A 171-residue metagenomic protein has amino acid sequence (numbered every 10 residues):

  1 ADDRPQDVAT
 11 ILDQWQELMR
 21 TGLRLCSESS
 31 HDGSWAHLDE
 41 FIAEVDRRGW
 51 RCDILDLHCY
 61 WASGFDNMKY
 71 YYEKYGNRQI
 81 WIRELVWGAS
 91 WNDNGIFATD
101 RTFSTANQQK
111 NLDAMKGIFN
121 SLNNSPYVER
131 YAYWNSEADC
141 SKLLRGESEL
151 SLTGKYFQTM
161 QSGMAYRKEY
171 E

Functional and structural regions predicted by a protein language model:
A1-V8, C26-G33, G49-W61, I80-G88 (+1 more regions): Active-site groove signature of glycoside hydrolases
D3-T10, T102-A114, S148-L152: Alpha-helix N-cap and loop-to-helix initiation/capping positions
V8-S27, K74-N77, I118, S125: Active-site neighborhood of glycoside hydrolase catalytic domains
I11, G33-G49, G64-Y75: Distinct, well-ordered alpha-helical segments
D13-Q14, E40, Y70, D113-I118 (+2 more regions): Alpha-helical elements of Rossmann-like donor-binding domains used by nucleotide-donor carbohydrate transfer enzymes
Q14-W15, M19, C26-E44, I54: Active-site cradle of extracellular carbohydrate-active enzymes
L57-A98, N120-E129: Glycoside hydrolase catalytic-domain groove-lining segments
N92-R101, S121-E171: Aromatic-rich peripheral "rim/lid" segments of glycoside hydrolase catalytic domains that contact and position glycan
